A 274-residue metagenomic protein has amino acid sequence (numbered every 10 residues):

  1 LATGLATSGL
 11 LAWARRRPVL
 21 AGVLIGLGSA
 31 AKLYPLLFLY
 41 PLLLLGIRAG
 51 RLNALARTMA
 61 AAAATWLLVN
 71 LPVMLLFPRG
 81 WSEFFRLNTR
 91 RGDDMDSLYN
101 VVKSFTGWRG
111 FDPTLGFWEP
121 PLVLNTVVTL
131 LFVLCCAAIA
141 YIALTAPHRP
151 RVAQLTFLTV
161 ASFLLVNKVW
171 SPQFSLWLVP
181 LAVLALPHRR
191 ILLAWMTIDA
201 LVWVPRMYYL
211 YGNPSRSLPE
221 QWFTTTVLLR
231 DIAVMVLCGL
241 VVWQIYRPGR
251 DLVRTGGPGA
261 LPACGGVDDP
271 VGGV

Functional and structural regions predicted by a protein language model:
L1-T7, A31: Multi-pass, polyprenyl lipid-linked donor-dependent membrane glycosyltransferases
A6-L20: Membrane-interface transmembrane helices that cradle and orient dolichyl/undecaprenyl
V19, V23-L45, L68, L165-F174: Transmembrane helices and adjacent periplasmic/lumenal helix-loop junctions of polyprenol-phosphate-dependent
L37-A64, L71, L75: Perimembrane helix-loop-helix junctions
T65-L71, V160-K168, M196-Y208: Aromatic-anchored segments of alpha-helical transmembrane domains
V73-F105, S217: Extracytoplasmic catalytic-loop and juxtamembrane helix elements of membrane-embedded, polyprenol/dolichol-linked
G92-L165, V242-V274: Aromatic/glycine/proline-enriched transmembrane-helix motif characteristic of membrane-embedded glycan-assembly enzymes
A194-V274: Aromatic-enriched
